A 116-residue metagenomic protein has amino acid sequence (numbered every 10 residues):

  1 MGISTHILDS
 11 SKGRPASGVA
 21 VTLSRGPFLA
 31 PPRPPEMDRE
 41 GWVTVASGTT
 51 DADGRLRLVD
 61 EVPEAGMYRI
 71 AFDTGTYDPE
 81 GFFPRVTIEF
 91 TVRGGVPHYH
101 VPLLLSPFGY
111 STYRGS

Functional and structural regions predicted by a protein language model:
M1-R93, H100-P102: Beta-strand-dominated extracellular/periplasmic modules and repeats in secreted or surface-exposed proteins
Y99-S116: Compositionally biased low-complexity segments at domain edges in trafficked proteins and select soluble regulators
